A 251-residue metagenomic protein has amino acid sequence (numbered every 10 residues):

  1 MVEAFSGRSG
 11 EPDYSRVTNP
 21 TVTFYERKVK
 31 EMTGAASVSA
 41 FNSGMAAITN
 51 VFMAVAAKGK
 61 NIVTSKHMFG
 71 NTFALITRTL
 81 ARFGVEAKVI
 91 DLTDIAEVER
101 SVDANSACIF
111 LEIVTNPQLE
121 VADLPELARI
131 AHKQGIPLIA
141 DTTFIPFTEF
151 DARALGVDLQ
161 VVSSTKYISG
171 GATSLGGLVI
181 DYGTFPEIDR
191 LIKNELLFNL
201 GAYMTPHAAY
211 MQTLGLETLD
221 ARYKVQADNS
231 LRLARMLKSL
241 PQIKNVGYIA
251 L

Functional and structural regions predicted by a protein language model:
M1-T49, N71-R78: Conserved N-terminal alpha-helix of the aminotransferase class I/II PLP-enzyme fold
S37-Q242, G247: Conserved PLP-enzyme active-site core in the AAT-like
I249-L251: Active-site loops and adjacent core secondary-structure elements that bind or stabilize anionic groups
